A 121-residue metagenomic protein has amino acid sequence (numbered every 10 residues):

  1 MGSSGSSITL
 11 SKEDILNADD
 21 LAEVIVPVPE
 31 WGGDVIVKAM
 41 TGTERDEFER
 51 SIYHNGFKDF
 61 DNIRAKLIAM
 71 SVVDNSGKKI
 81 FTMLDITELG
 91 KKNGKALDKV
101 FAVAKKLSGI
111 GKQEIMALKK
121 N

Functional and structural regions predicted by a protein language model:
M1-A22: Extended acidic low-complexity intrinsically disordered regions
G2, E30-N121: Short, surface-exposed, charged amphipathic helix/loop patches that serve as local interaction elements
A22-E30: Short acidic-hydrophobic surface loop/beta-edge motif
